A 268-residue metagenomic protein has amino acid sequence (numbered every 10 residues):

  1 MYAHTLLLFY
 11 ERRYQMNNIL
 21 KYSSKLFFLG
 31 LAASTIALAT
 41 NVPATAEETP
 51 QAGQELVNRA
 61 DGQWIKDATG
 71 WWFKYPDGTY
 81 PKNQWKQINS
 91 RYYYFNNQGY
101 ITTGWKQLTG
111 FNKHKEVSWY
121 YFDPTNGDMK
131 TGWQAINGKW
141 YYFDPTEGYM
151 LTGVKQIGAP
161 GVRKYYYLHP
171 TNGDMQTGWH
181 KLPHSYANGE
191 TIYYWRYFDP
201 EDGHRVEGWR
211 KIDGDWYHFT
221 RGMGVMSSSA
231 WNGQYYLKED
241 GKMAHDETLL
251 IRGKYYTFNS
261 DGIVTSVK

Functional and structural regions predicted by a protein language model:
A3, L8-K268: Extracellular adhesion/carbohydrate-binding repeat motifs centered on closely spaced tryptophans
